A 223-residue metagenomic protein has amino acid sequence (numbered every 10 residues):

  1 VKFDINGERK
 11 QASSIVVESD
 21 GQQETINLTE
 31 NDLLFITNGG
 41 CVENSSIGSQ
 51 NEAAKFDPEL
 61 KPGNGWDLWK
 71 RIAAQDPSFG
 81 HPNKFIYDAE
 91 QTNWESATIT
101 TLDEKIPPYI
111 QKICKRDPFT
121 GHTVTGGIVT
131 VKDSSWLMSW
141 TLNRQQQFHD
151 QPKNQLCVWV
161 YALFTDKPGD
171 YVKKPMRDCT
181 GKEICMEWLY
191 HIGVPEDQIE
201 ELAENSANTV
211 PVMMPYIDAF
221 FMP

Functional and structural regions predicted by a protein language model:
V1-Q22: A conserved short coil-to-beta-strand element within the FAD-binding core of flavoproteins
G21-L33: Core beta-strand elements of the Rossmann-like FAD/NAD(P) dinucleotide-binding domain in flavoenzyme oxidoreductases
N31-N38, E43-P223: C-terminal segments that line or cap access tunnels to active or ligand-binding sites in enzymes and enzyme-associated
